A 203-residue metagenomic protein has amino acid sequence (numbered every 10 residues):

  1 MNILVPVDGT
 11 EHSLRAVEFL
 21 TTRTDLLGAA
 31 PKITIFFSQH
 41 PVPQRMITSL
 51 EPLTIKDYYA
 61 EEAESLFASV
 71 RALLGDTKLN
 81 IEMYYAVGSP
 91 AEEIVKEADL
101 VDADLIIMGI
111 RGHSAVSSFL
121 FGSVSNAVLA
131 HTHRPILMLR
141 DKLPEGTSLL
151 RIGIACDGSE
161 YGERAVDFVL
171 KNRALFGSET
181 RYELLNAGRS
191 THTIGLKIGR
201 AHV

Functional and structural regions predicted by a protein language model:
M1-L53, L150-R200: Small/aliphatic-rich secondary-structure junction motif
N2, L26, I94-E145: Gly/Ser-rich helix-loop-strand patches that form or flank binding pockets for ribonucleotide-derived cofactors
T22, A72-I106, V203: Structural beta-alpha unit
I35, E82-Y85, M138, L184: A structural preference for short, hydrophobic beta-strand core positions in alpha/beta folds
L53-S65, R200: A short acidic, glycine-rich active-site loop that binds or catalyzes chemistry on phosphate/adenosine moieties
L66-F67, I94: Generic hydrophobic, amphipathic alpha-helix propensity
A68, N126, D167-L170: Active-site phosphate/pyrophosphate- and oxyanion-stabilizing loops and adjacent acidic/basic residues in soluble
